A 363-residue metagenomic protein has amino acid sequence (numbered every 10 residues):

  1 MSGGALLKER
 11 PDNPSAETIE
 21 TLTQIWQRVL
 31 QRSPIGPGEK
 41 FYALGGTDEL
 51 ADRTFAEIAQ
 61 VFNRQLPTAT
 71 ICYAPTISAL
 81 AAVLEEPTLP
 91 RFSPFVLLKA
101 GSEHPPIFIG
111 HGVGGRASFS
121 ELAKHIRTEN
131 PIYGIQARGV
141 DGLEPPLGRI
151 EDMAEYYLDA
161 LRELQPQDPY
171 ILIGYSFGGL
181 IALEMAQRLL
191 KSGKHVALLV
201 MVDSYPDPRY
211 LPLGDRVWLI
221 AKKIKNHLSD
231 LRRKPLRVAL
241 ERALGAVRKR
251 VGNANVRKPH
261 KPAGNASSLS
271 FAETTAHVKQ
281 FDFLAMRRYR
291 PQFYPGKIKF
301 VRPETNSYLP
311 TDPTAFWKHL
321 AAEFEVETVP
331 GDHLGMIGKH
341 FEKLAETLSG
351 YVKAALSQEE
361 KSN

Functional and structural regions predicted by a protein language model:
M1-F92, S204-L211, E342-E346: Phosphopantetheine-dependent thiolation modules in NRPS/PKS and related acyl-activating systems
A82, L89-N363: A hydrolase-biased, glycine/serine/histidine/acidic-enriched motif that marks catalytic-domain neighborhoods in diverse
